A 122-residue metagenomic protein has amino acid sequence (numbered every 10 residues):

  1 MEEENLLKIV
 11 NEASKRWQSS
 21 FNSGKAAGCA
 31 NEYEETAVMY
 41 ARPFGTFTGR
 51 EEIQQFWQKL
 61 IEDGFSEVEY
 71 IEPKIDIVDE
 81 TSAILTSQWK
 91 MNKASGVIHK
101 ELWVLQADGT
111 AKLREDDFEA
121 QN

Functional and structural regions predicted by a protein language model:
M1-G28, V38-N122: A beta-strand edge to alpha-helix "cap/lid" segment located at domain peripheries
